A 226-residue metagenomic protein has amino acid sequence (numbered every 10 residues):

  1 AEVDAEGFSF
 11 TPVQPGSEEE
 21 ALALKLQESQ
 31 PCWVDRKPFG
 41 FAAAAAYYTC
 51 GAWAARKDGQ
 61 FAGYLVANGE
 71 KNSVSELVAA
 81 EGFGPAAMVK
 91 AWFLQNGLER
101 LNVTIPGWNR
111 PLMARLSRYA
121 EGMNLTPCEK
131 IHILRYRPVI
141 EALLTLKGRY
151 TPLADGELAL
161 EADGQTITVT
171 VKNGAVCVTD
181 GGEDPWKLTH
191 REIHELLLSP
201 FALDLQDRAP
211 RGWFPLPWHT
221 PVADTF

Functional and structural regions predicted by a protein language model:
A1-A5, F83, F93-F226: Active-site/acyl-donor-binding loops of N-acyltransferases
E2-G97, I105-P106, Y136-P152: Amide-forming acyltransferase catalytic core, primarily the GNAT-like/NAT-type and related acyltransferase folds
